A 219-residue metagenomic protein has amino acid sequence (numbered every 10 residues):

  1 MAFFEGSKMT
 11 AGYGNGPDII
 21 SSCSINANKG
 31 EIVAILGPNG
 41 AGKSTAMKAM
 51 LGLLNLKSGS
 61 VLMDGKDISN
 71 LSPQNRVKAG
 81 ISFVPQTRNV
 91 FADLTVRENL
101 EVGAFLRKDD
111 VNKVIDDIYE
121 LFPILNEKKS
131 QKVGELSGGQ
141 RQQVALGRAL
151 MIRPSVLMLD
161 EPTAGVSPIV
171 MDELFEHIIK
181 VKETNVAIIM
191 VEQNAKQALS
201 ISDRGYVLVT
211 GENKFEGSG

Functional and structural regions predicted by a protein language model:
A2-G219: Glycine-rich phosphate-binding loops of nucleotide-dependent enzymes
